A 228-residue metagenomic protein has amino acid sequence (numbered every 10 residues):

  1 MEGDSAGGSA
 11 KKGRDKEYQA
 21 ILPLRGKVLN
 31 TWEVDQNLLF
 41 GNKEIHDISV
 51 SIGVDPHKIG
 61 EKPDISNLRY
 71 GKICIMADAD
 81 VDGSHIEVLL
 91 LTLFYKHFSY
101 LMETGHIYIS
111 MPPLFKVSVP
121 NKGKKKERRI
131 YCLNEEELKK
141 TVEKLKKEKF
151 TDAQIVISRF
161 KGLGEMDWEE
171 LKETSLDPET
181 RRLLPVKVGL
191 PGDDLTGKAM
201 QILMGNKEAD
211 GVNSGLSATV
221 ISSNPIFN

Functional and structural regions predicted by a protein language model:
M1-N228: Conserved phosphate-chemistry cores used by DNA topoisomerases
